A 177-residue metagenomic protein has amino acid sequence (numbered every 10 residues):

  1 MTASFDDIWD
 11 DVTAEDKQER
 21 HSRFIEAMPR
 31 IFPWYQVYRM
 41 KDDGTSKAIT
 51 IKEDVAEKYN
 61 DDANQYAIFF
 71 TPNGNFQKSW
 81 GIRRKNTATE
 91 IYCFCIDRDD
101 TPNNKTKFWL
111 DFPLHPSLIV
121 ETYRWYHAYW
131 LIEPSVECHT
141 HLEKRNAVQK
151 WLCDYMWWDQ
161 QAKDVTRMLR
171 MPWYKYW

Functional and structural regions predicted by a protein language model:
M1-C93, K175: DNA replication initiation on ssDNA origins
M40-D43, D100-T101, T122-Y123: Short, flexible beta-strand-to-coil junctions
N73-P113, I132-W177: DNA replication initiation modules
R84-T89, L118-R124: Short glycine/proline-enriched loop/turn "hinge" motifs that connect secondary-structure elements and lie
I119-W130, L169: Short, conserved phosphate-binding/catalytic loop or strand-edge motifs used in phosphoryl-/nucleotidyl-transfer
